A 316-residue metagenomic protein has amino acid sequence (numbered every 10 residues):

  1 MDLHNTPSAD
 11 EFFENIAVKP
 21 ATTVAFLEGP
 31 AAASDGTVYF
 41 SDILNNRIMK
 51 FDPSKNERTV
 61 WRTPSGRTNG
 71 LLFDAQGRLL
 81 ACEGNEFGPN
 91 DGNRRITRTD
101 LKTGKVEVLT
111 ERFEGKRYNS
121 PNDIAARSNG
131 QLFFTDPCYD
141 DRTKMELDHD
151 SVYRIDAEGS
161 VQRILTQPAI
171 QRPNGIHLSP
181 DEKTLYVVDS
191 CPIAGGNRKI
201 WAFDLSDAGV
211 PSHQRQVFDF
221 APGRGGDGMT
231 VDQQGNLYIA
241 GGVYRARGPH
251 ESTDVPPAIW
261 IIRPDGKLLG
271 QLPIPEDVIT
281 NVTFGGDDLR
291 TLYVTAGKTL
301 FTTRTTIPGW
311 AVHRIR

Functional and structural regions predicted by a protein language model:
M1-R316: Sequence-structural signature of mature extracellular/luminal beta-sheet repeat domains, prominently beta-propellers
